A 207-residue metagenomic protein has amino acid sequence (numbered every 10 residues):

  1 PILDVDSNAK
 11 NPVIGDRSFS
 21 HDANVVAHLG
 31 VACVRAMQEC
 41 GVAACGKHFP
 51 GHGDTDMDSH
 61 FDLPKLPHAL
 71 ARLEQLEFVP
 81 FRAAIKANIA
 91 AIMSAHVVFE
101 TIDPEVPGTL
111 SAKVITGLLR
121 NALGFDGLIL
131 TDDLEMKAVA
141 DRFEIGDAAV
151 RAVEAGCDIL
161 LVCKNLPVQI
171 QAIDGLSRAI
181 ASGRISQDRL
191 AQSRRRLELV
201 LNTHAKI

Functional and structural regions predicted by a protein language model:
P1-D4, P50: Short, solvent-exposed turn/loop segments enriched in Gly/Ser/Thr/Pro and often Arg
L3-V13: Short, conserved phosphate-binding/catalytic loop or strand-edge motifs used in phosphoryl-/nucleotidyl-transfer
N8-K10, D56, N202-H204: Secretory-pathway/luminal and periplasmic proteins that interact with or process carbohydrate-rich
D16-S20: A charged helix-plus-loop insertion that forms the helical arch/lid used to bind and gate nucleic-acid substrates
H21-I185: Second-shell residues forming the walls of enzyme active-site clefts
R178-I207: Mid-to-C-terminal alpha-helical segments outside catalytic/metal-binding sites
